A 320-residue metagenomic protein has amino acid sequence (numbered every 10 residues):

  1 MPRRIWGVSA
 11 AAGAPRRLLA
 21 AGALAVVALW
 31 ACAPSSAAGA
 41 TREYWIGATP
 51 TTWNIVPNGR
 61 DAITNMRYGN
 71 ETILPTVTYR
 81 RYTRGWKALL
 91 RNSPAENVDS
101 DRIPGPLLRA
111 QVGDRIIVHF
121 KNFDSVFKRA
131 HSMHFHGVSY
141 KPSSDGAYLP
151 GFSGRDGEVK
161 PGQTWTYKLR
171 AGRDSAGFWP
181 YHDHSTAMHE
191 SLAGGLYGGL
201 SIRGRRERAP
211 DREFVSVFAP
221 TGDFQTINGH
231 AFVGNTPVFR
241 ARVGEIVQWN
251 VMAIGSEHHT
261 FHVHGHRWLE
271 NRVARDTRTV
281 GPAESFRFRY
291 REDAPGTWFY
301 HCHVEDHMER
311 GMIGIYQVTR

Functional and structural regions predicted by a protein language model:
M1-R16: N-terminal secretory signal peptides that target proteins for export/translocation
A21-A31: Bacterial N-terminal signal peptides
S35-H134, S139-K141, D145-D156, D211-F214 (+2 more regions): N-terminal, post-signal-peptide metal-ligating segments of extracellular/periplasmic oxidoreductases, dominated by
G113-R115, G244-I246, S256-H258, S285 (+1 more regions): A generic structural motif
I117-H119, F123-H131, V138-P142, Y148-A209 (+1 more regions): Extracellular/periplasmic metallocenter environments
R129-H131, E257-F261: Short beta-strand/loop motifs in extracellular/secreted proteins, especially within beta-sandwich accessory domains
P237, T260-H262, W268-T279: Intrinsic, low-complexity N-terminal interaction/targeting segments
M252-I254: Long, repeat-rich segments with strong aromatic
